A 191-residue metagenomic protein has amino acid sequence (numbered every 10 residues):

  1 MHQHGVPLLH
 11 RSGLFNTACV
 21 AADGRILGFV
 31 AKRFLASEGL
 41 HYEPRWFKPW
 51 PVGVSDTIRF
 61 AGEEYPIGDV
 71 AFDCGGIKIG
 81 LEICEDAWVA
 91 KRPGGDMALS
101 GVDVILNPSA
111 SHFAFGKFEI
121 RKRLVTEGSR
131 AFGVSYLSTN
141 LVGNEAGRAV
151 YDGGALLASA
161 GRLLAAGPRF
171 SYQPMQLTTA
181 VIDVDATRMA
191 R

Functional and structural regions predicted by a protein language model:
M1-R191: Enzyme catalytic cores with a strong preference for nitrogen-chemistry domains
